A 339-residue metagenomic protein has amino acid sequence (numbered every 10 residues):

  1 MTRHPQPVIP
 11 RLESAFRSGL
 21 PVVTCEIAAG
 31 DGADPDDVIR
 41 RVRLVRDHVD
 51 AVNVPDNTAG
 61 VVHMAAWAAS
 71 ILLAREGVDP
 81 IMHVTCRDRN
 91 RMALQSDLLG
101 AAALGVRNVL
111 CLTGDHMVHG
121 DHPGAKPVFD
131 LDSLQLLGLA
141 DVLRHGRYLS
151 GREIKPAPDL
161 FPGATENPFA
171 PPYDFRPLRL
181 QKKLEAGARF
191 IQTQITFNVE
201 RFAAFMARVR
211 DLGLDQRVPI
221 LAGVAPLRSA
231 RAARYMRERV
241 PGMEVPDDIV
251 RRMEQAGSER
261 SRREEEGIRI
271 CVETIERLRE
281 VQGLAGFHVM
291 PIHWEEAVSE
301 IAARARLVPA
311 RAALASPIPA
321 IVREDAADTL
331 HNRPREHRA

Functional and structural regions predicted by a protein language model:
T2-V54: Conserved N-terminal beta1-alpha1 strand-loop-helix module at the mouth
P5, V128-K155, T165-A170, G213-T274 (+1 more regions): Active-site pocket-lining/capping segments in soluble small-molecule metabolic enzymes
L12, D34-D36, G60-L72, N90-S96 (+5 more regions): Active-site-adjacent beta->alpha loops and helix N-cap segments on the catalytic face of soluble alpha/beta enzymes
S18-V23, H48-A51, E76-P80, G105-R107 (+4 more regions): Short, well-ordered coil/turn segments that N-cap beta-strands
P21-D37, T58, P80-M92, L160-F175 (+1 more regions): Active-site mouth loops of central-metabolism enzymes
E26, V52, A101, K183 (+3 more regions): Conserved, mostly hydrophobic/aromatic
V52-V62, V84-T85, C111, F190-V199 (+1 more regions): Catalytic beta/alpha-barrel core
C86-L104: Glycine-rich anion/phosphate-binding loops
